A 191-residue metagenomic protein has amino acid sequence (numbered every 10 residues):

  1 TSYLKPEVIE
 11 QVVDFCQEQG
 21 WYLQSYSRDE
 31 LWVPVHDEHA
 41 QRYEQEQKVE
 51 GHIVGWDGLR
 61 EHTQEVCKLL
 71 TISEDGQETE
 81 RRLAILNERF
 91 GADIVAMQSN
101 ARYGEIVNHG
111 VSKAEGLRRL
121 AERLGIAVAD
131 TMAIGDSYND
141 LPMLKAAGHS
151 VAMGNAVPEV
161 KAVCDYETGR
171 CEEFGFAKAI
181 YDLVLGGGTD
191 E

Functional and structural regions predicted by a protein language model:
T1-E10: Glycine/small-residue-rich loop that forms an oxyanion/phosphate-binding "nest" at active or ligand-binding sites
Y3, F15, F90, F174-F176: Phenylalanine-focused residue identity feature
I9-Q11, F15, Q19-I134: Conserved acidic, metal-coordinating active-site core of Asp-based, Mg2+-dependent phosphoryl-transfer enzymes
E105-E191: Mg2+-dependent phosphoryl-transfer enzymes with acidic/Ser/Thr/Gly-rich catalytic loops
